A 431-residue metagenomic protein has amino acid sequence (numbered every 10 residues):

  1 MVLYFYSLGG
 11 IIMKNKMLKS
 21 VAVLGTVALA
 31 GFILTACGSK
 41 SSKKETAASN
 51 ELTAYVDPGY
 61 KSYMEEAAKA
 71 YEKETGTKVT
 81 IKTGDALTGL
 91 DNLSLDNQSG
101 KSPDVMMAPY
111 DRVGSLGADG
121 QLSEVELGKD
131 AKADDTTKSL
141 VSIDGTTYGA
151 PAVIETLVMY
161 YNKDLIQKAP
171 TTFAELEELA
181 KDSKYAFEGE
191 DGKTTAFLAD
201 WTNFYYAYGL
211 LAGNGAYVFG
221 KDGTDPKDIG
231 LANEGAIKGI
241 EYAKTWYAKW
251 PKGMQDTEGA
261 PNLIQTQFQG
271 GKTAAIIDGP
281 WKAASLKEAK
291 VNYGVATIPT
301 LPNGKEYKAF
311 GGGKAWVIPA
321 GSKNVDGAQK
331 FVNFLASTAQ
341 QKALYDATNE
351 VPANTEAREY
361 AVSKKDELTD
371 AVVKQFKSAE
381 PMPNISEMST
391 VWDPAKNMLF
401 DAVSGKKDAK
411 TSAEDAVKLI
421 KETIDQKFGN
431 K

Functional and structural regions predicted by a protein language model:
V2-L8, K14-T26, A30-R112, G304 (+3 more regions): Conserved N-terminal structural module of periplasmic/extracytoplasmic solute-binding proteins
A70-D135, Y148, K163-T171, Q265-Q267 (+3 more regions): Extracytoplasmic "Venus flytrap"/periplasmic binding protein-like
E74, G145, A248, K287-N349: Extracytoplasmic/periplasmic substrate-recognition and gating elements
D96, P103-D104, D130-D164, E188 (+3 more regions): A structural signal for short loop-to-beta-strand junctions that line the ligand-binding cleft of periplasmic/secreted
P109-L157, K168, F173-L179, F187-G192 (+2 more regions): Hinge/lid segment of periplasmic solute-binding proteins
Y148-A152, L157, E177-I229, T273: Extracytoplasmic/periplasmic solute-binding protein
P226-T257: Glycine-centered hinge/linker elements that transmit conformational signals in sensory and ligand-binding systems
A296, Y345-N397, D401, D425-K431: Long, aromatic- and glycine/proline-rich binding clefts that accommodate carbohydrate-like moieties
